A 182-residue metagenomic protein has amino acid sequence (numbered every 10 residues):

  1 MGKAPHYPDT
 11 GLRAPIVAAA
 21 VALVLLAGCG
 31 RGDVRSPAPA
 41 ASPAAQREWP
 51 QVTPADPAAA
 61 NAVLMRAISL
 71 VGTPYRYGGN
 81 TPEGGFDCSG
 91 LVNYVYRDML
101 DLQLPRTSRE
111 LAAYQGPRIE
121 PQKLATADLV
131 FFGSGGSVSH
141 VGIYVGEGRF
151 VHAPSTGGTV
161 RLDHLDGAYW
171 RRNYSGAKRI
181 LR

Functional and structural regions predicted by a protein language model:
K3-A18: Bacterial N-terminal signal peptides that target proteins for export
L25-G28: C-terminal motif of bacterial Sec signal peptides marking the signal peptidase cleavage site
G30-D33: Bacterial signal peptide processing site
R35-G84: Post-signal-peptide N-terminal segment of Sec-exported extracytoplasmic proteins
P50-Q51, T73-T126: Catalytic cysteine-centered active-site loop
N61, M65-S69, G90-Y94, A125 (+1 more regions): Solvent-exposed, polar/charged alpha-helical surfaces in well-ordered, non-transmembrane soluble domains, broadly
Q103-H164: ...with weaker cross-activation on analogous glycine-rich loops/strands in unrelated enzymes
A168-R182: Glycine- and charge-enriched low-complexity intrinsically disordered segments
